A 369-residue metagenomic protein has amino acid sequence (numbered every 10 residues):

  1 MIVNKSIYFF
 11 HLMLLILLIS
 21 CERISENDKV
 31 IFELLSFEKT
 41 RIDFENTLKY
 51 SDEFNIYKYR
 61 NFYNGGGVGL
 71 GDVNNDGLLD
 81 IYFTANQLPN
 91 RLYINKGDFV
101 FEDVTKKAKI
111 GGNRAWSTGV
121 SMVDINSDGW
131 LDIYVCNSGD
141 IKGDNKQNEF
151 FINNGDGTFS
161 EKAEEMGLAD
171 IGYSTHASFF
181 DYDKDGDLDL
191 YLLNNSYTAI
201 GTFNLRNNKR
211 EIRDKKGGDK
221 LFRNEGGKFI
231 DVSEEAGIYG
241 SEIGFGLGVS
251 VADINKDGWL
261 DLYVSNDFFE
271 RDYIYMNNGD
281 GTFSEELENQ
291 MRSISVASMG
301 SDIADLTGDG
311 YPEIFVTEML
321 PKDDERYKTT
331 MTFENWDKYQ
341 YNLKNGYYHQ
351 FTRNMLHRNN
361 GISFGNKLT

Functional and structural regions predicted by a protein language model:
M1-F10: Bacterial N-terminal signal peptides that target proteins for export
F10-L18: Bacterial N-terminal signal peptides
C21-T369: Acidic, glycine/proline-rich Ca2+-coordinating loop motifs
